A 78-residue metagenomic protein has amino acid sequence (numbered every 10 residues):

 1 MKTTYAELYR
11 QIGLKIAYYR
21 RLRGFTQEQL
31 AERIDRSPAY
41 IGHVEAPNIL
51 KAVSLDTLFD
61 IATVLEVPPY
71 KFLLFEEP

Functional and structural regions predicted by a protein language model:
M1-L22: A short, Lys/Arg-rich alpha-helix, primarily the initiator
I16, L30-A31, I41-V44, F72: Conserved hydrophobic/aromatic packing and binding residues within compact polymer-binding modules
A17, E28, F59: Residues within the helices of the helix-turn-helix
R20, A31, A62: The alpha-helix within a helix-turn-helix
D35-A52: Recognition helix of helix-turn-helix/homeodomain-like DNA-binding domains that insert into the DNA major groove
N48-T63: Short, basic-rich loop-to-helix N-cap that marks the start of a DNA-contacting helix
E66-P78: Short C-terminal boundary/hinge segments that cap the last helix of small helical domains
